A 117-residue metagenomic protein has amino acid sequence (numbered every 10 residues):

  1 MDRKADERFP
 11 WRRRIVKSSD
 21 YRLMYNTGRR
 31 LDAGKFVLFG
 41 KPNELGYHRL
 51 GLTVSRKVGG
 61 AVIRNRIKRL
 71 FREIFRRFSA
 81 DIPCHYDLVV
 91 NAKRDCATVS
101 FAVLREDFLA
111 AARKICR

Functional and structural regions predicted by a protein language model:
M1-R117: Positively charged, solvent-exposed patches that mediate nucleic-acid binding
